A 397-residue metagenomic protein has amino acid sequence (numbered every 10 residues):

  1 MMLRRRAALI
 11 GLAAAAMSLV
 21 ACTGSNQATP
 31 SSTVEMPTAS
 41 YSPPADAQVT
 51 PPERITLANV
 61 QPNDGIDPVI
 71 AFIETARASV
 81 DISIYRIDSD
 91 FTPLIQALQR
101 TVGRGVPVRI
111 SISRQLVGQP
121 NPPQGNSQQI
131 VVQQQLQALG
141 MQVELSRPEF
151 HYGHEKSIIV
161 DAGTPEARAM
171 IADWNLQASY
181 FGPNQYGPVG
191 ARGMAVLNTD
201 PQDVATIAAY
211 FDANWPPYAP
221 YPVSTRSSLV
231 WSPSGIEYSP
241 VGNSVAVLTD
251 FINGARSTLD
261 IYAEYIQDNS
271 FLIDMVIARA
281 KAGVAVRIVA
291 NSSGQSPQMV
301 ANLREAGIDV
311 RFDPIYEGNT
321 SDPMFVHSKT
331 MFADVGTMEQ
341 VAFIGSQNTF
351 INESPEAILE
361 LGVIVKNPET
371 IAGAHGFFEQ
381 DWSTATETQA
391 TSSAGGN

Functional and structural regions predicted by a protein language model:
M1-R4: N-terminal secretory signal peptides that target proteins for export/translocation
A7-L9: N-terminal export leaders
C22-Q142, H151-E155, I159-N397: Charged, low-complexity intrinsically disordered terminal segments
P148: Short loop/turn segments at beta-alpha junctions that line or gate ligand-sensing/allosteric surfaces
